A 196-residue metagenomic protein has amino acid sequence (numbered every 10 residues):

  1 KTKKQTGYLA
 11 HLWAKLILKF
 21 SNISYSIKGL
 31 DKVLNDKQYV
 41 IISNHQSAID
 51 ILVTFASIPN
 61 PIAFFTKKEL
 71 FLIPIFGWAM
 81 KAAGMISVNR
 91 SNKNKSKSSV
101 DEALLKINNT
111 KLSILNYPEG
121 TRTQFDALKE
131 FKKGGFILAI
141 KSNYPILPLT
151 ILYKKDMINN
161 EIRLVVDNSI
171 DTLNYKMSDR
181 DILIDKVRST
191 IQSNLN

Functional and structural regions predicted by a protein language model:
K1-L12, K19-S21, N35-K93: Catalytic core of membrane glycerolipid acyltransferases/transacylases, capturing the structured, soluble-facing
A14-K15, G77, L104, F136: Short glycine-/small-residue-rich flexible loop motifs, especially phosphate/cofactor-binding loops
I17-L18, M80, I107, A139: A generic structural signal for well-ordered alpha-helical segments
F20-K28, K97-S98: Short gly/ser/thr-rich secondary-structure transition/capping motifs
Y25, I62, L164: A broad, low-specificity signal marking well-ordered, structured residues that form hydrophobic/aromatic
K28, F65-K67, N89-R90, P118 (+1 more regions): Thr-Gly-centered strand-to-loop micro-motif
G29-L34: Glycine-rich helix-loop-beta junction characteristic of Rossmann-like nucleotide cofactor-binding loops
K97-N196: Non-catalytic C-terminal accessory region of glycerolipid acyltransferases and related lyso-lipid remodeling enzymes
